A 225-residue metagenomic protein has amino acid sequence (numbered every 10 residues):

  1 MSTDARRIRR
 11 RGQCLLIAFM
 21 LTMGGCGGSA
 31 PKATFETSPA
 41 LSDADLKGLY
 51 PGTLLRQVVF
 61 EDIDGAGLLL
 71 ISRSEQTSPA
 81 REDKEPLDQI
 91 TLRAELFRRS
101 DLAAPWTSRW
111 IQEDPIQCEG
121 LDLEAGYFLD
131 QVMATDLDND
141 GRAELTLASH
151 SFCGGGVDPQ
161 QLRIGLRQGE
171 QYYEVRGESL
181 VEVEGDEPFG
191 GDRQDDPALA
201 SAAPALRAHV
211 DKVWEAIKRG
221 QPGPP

Functional and structural regions predicted by a protein language model:
M1-R10: N-terminal secretory signal peptides that target proteins for export/translocation
Q13-L21: Hydrophobic helical h-region of N-terminal Sec-dependent signal peptides in bacterial secretory/periplasmic proteins
M23-G25: C-terminal motif of bacterial Sec signal peptides marking the signal peptidase cleavage site
G27-I63, Q160-R163, R167-P225: Acidic, small-residue rich beta-repeat scaffolds with periodic aromatic anchors
L49-L55, I116-Q131: Repeat-based blade/solenoid architectures
D64-R73, D138-S149: Acidic/hydrophobic-patterned starts of short beta strands in beta-sheet-rich repeat architectures
S78-Q89, G120-A125, F152-D158: Short consensus segments that form the blades of beta-propeller domains, in both extracellular/periplasmic
S108-E124, E184-D192: Surface-exposed loop and turn segments in beta-propeller and other repeat-based domains that flank or scaffold
